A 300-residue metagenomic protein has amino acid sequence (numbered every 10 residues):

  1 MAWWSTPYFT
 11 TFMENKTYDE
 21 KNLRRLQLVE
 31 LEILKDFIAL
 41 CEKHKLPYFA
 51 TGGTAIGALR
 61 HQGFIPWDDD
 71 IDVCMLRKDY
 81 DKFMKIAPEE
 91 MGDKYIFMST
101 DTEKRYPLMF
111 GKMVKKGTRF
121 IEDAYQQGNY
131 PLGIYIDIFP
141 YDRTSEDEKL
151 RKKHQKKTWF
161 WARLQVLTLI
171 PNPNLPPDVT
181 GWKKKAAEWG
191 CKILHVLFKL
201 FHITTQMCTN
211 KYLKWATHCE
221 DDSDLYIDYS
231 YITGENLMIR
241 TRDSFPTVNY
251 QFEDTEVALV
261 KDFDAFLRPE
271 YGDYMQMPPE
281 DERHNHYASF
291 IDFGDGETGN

Functional and structural regions predicted by a protein language model:
A2-T6: Conserved oxyanion/phosphate-binding beta-strand-loop segments in alpha/beta enzyme cores
T10, E14-E42, A87-E146, V166-N300: Conserved catalytic core of two-metal-ion nucleotidyltransferases
I38-I71, M75-D81, R242, K261 (+1 more regions): Active-site nucleotide-donor binding segment shared across nucleotidyl transfer reactions
F83-K85: Conserved SAM-binding loop
E148-K153: A short secondary-structure junction signal
Q155-W159: Short, His- and charge-rich active-site/binding loops that engage polyanionic ligands
W161-R163: Mobile amphipathic helical/loop "lid" adjacent to a hydrophobic cofactor/ligand pocket
